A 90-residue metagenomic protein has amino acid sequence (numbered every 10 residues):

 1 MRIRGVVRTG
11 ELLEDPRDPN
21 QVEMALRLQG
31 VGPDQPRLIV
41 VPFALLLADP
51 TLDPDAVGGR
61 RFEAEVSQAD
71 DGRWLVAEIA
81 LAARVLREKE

Functional and structural regions predicted by a protein language model:
M1-M24: Structural detector for short beta-strands of small beta-barrel domains
G5-R8, R61-S67: OB-fold and OB-like beta-barrel modules that bind single-stranded nucleic acids
V6, R60, I79-A83: Generic beta-strand hydrophobic packing signal
E11-P16, G32, D70, A80: A generic structural motif
R17-F43: OB-fold (S1/OB) nucleic-acid-binding surfaces
P36-T51, I79: Hydrophobic alpha-helical segments that drive targeting, anchoring, or assembly
L46-E65: Short nucleic-acid-contacting surface segments enriched for D/E, G, S/T with interspersed K/R
S67-E90: OB-fold/S1-family single-stranded nucleic acid-binding modules
